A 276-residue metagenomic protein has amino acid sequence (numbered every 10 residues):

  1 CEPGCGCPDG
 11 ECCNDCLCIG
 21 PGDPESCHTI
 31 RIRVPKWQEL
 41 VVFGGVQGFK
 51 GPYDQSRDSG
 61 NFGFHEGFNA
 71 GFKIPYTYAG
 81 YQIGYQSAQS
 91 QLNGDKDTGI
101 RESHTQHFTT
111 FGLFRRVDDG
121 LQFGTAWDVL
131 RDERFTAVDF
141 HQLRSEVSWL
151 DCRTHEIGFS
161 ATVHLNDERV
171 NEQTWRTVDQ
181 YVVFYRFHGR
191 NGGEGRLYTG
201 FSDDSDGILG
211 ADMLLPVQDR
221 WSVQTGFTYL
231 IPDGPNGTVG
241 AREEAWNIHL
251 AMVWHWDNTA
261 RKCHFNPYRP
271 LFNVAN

Functional and structural regions predicted by a protein language model:
C1-L40, D257-N276: Outer-membrane beta-barrel biogenesis signature
C12, V41-G45, R220-Q224, T228-N276: Flexible, glycine-rich linker and terminal segments associated with outer-membrane beta-barrel/transport systems
I19-N93: Short glycine/proline- and aromatic-enriched beta-strand/turn motifs that initiate or cap beta-hairpins
V42-K50, Y81-Q91, D95-T98, L121-E133 (+4 more regions): Transmembrane beta-strand segments that form the barrel wall of outer-membrane beta-barrel proteins
P52-S59, L92-I100, R134-H141, E168-R176 (+3 more regions): Outer-membrane beta-barrel translocator domains and adjoining extracellular loop/strand segments of Gram-negative
D58-E66, S103-T109, D119, D139-L143 (+4 more regions): Residues that define the transmembrane beta-barrel architecture of outer-membrane proteins
E66-F72, F111-R115, S145-W149, V183-F187 (+3 more regions): Residues on the lipid-exposed face of transmembrane beta-strands in outer-membrane beta-barrel proteins
F72-Y76, R115-L121, W149-R153, F187-N191 (+4 more regions): Outer-membrane beta-barrel strand-turn architecture
